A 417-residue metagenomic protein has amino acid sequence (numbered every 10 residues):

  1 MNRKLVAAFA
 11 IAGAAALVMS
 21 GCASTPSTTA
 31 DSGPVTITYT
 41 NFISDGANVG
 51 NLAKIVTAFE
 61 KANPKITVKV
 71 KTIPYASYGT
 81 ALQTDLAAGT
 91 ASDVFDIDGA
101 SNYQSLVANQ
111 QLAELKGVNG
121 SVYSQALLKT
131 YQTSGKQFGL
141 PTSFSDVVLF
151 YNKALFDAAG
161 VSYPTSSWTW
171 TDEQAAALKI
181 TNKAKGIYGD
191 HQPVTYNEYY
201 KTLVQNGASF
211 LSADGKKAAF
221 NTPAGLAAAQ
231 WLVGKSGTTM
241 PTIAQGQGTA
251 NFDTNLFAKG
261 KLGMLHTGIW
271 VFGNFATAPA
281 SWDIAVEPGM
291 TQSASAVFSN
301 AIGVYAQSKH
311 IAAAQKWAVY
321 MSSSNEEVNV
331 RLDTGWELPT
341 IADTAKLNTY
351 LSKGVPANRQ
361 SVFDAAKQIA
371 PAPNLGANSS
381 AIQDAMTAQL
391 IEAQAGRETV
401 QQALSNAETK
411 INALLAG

Functional and structural regions predicted by a protein language model:
N2-Q104, Y163, G289-Q292, A312-A313 (+5 more regions): Conserved N-terminal structural module of periplasmic/extracytoplasmic solute-binding proteins
T57, K61, A159, G234-T238 (+1 more regions): Extracytoplasmic/periplasmic substrate-recognition and gating elements
T72-A81, S101, W168-Q174, I243-A258: Short helix-initiation/N-cap motifs at beta->coil->alpha
D98-D146, T202, D283-A285, A365: Hinge/lid segment of periplasmic solute-binding proteins
A113-Q125, S166, Y188-G189, A208-A228 (+3 more regions): Short, solvent-exposed loop/beta-turn-alpha elements that line the ligand-binding surface or hinge of extracytoplasmic
Y131, D333-A381: Long, aromatic- and glycine/proline-rich binding clefts that accommodate carbohydrate-like moieties
A177, K216-G246: Glycine-centered hinge/linker elements that transmit conformational signals in sensory and ligand-binding systems
R359-T409: C-terminal capping/gating helix-and-loop segments adjacent to ligand/active sites or protein-protein/ligand interfaces
